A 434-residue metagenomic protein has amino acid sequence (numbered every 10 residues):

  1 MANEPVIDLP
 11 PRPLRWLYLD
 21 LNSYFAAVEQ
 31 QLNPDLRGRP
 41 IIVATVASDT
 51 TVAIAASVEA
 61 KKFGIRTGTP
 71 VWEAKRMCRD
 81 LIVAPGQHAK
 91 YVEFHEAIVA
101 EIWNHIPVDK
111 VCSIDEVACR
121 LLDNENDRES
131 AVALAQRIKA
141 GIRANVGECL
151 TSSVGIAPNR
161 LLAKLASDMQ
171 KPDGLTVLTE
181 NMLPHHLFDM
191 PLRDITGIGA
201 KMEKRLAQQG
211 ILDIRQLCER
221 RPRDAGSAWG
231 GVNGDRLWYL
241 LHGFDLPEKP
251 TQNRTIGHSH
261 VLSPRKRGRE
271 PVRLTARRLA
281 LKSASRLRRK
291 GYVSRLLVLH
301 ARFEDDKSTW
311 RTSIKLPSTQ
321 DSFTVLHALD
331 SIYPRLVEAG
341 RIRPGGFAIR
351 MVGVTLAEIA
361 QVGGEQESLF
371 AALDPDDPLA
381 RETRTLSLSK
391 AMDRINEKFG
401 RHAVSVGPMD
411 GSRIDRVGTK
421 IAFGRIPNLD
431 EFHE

Functional and structural regions predicted by a protein language model:
M1-H242, P247, S285, D376-E434: Gly/Gly-Pro- and Ser/Thr-rich, intrinsically disordered tail segments characteristic of DNA damage-repair and tolerance
N3, L9-P11, D194, K204-G346: DNA-contacting surface of Y-family translesion DNA polymerases
T45, V146, A301-S308, E358: Short acidic, glycine-rich loop/turn motifs
I82-V83, K307-T312, G364-E365: Short small-residue beta-strand/loop micro-motif enriched in glycine and branched aliphatics
A118-D123, T309-I314, A371-D374: Short, hydrophobic beta-strand segments
D127, L162, K307, V362-G364: Residue-level signal for secondary-structure boundary sites
I156-R160, L240-L241, V293-E304, G346-A360 (+1 more regions): A glycine-rich phosphate-binding loop feature that marks nucleotide/adenosyl-phosphate handling sites
Q320, L329-K398: C-terminal hydrophobic structural anchor segments that stabilize assembly/packing rather than catalytic chemistry
